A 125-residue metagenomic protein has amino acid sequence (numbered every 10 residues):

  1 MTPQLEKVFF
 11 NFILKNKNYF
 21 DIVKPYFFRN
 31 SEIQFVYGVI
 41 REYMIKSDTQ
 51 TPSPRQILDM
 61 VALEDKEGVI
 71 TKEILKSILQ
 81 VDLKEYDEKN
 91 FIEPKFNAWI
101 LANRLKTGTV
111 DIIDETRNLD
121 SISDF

Functional and structural regions predicted by a protein language model:
M1-W99: Noncatalytic partner-interaction/assembly domains of nucleic-acid and motor enzyme complexes, especially the accessory
Q80-F125: Interdomain "pre-motor" coupling segment immediately N-terminal to P-loop NTPase/helicase cores
